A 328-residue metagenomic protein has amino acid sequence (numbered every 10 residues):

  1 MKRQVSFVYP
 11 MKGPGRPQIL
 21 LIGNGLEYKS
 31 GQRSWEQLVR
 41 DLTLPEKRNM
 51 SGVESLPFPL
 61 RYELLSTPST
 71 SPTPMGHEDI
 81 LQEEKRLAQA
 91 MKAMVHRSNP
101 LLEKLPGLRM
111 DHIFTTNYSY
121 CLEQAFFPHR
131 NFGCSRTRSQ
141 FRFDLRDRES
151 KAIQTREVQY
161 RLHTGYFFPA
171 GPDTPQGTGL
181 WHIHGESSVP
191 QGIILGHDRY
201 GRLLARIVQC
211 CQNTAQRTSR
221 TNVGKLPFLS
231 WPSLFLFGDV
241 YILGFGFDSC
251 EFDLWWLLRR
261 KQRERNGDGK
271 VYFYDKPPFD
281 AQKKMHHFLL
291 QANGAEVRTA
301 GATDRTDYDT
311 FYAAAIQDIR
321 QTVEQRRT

Functional and structural regions predicted by a protein language model:
M1-L20, G25-W35, P100-L102, L108 (+3 more regions): SIR2/sirtuin-family catalytic core signature
M1-T137, D248, T303-F311, Q321-T328: Gly/serine-rich nucleotide phosphate-binding loop at the start of the catalytic core of nucleotide/ADP-ribose-handling
Y28-K29, K104-G107, D111-R202: Extended, H/D-rich, highly charged conserved domains that either
Q37-R40, Y200-R202, L257-R260: Amphipathic alpha-helical scaffolding segments
L44-R48, L56-F58, S187, H197 (+3 more regions): Accessory terminal and edge-of-domain segments that mediate assembly/interaction and cofactor placement around
N49-F58, C134-I153, G267-P278, V297-D309: A generic structural motif
A88-V95, C211-N222: Short, flexible loop segments at the rims of nucleotide/cofactor-binding pockets, characterized by
R206-Q212, Q216, V323-R327: Surface-exposed, charge/polar-rich loops and edge strands
